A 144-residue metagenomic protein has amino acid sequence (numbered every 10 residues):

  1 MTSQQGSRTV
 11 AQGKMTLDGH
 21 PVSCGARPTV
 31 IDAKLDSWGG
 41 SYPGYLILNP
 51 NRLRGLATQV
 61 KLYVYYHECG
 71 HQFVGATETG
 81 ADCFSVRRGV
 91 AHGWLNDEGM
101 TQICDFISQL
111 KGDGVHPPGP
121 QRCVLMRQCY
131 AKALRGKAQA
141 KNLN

Functional and structural regions predicted by a protein language model:
M1-Y42: Auxiliary, metal-adjacent structural segments of Zn-dependent hydrolase domains
G25-K61, C69-Q72: Active-site scaffold of zinc-dependent metalloenzymes
P28-A33, L56, A91, C129-A131 (+1 more regions): Extracellular/mature segments of secreted proteins
G55-V60, G75-T79, P117-P120: Soluble non-cytosolic domains of exported or imported proteins
Y63-G75, A81-D82, V86: Active-site recognition of the HExxH zinc-binding catalytic motif
V74, V90-W94: A generic secondary-structure boundary signal that marks alpha-helix termini
V86-R87, A91, P118: Feature detects amphipathic, helix-rich regulatory segments
W94-N144: Long, well-structured alpha-helical subdomains associated with metal-dependent extracellular/ecto-lumenal hydrolases
